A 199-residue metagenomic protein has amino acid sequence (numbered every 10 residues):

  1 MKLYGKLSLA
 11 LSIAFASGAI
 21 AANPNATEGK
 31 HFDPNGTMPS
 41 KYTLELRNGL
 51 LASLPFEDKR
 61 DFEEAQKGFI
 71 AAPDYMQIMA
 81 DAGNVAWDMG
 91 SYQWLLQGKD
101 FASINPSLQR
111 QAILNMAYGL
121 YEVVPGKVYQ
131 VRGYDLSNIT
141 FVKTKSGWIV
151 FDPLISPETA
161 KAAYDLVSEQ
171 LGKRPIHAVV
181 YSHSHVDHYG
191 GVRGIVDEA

Functional and structural regions predicted by a protein language model:
K2-I20: Gram-negative bacterial Sec-dependent N-terminal signal peptides
A22-A112, A117: N-terminal pre-domain segments of enzymes
G49, S146-G147, E158-A199: Active-site metal-binding motif and surrounding structural segment of the metallo-beta-lactamase
I113-R174: Conserved beta-strand hairpin/beta-sheet module of binuclear metal-dependent hydrolase folds, prominently
